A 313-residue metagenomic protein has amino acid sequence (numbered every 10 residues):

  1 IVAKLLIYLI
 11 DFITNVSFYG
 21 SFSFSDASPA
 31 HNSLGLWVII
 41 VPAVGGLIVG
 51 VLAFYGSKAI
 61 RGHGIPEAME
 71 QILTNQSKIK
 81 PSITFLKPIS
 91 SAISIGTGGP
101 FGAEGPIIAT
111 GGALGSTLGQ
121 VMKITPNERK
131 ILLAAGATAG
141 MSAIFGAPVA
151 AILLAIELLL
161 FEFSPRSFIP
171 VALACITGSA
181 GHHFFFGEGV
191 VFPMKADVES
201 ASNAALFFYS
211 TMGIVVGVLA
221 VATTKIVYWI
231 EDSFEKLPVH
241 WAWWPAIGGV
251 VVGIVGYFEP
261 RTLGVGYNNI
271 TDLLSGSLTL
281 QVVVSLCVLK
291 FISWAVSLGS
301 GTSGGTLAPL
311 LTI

Functional and structural regions predicted by a protein language model:
I1-I313: Alpha-helical transmembrane segments and immediately membrane-proximal extracytoplasmic
